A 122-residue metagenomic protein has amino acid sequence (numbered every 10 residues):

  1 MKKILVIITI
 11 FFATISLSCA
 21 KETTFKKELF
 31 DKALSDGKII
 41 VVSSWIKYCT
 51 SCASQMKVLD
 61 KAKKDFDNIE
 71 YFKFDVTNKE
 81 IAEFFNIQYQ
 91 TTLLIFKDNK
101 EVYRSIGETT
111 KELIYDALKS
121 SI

Functional and structural regions predicted by a protein language model:
I4-L5, S18-G37, S120: N-terminal leader/targeting and pre-domain segments
I4-T14: Sec-dependent N-terminal signal peptides
K27, D31, I46, M56-L59 (+1 more regions): Extracytoplasmic/secreted envelope proteins and their assembly/folding machinery, especially bacterial periplasmic
S35-K47: Short active-site neighborhood of thiol/selenol oxidoreductases, capturing the structured segment around
S44, D67-E80: Thiol-based oxidoreductase modules, predominantly thioredoxin-like and allied folds used for disulfide exchange
S51-D65: Typically the conserved alpha-helix immediately C-terminal to a functionally engaged Cys/Sec in thioredoxin-like
F85-L94: Structural micro-motif
K97-I122: Non-catalytic, surface beta->alpha helical segment in thiol-disulfide oxidoreductase systems
